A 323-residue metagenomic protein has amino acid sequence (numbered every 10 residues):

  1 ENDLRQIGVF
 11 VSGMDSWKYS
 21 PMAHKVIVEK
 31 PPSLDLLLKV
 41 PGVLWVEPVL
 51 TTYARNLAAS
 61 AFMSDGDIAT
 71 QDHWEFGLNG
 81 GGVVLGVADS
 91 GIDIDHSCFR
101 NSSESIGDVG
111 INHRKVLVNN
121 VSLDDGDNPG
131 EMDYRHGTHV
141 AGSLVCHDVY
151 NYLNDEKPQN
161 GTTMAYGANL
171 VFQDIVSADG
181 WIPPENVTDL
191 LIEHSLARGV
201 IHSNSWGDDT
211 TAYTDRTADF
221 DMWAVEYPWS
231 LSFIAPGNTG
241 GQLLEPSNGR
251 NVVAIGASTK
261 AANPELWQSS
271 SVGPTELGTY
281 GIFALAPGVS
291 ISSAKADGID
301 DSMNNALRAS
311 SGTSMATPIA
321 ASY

Functional and structural regions predicted by a protein language model:
D3-V84: Autoinhibitory propeptides
V9, K39-G42, I92, V145-V149 (+4 more regions): Sec-exported extracytoplasmic/periplasmic mature domains
P31-L34, V40, G137, A141 (+6 more regions): Extracytoplasmic/secreted envelope proteins and their assembly/folding machinery, especially bacterial periplasmic
V49, Q173-D174, S203-G207, F233-G237 (+2 more regions): A cross-family glycoside hydrolase active-site/sugar-binding cleft signature
D72-N120, D124-P184, A197-V200, T210-Y213 (+5 more regions): Subtilisin-like serine protease catalytic core
G91-D93, G207-D209, P236-G241, K260-A261 (+1 more regions): Catalytic metal-binding/acid-base residues of hydrolase active sites
L123, T259-P318: Catalytic-core environment of secreted peptidases
L170, L191-T217, I234-P236: Short acidic, glycine-rich surface-loop motifs adjacent to enzyme active sites
